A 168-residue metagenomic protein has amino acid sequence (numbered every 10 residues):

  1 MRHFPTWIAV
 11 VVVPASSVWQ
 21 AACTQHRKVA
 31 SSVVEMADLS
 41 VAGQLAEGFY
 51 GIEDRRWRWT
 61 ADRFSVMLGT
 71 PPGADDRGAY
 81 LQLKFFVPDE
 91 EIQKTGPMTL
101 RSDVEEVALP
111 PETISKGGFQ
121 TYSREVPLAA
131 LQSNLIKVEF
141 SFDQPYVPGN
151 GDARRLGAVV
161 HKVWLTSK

Functional and structural regions predicted by a protein language model:
M1-I8: Bacterial N-terminal signal peptides that target proteins for export
A9-S17: Bacterial N-terminal signal peptides
C23-G78, E90-I92, Y146-K168: Glycan-recognition and processing domains
W59, A74-D76, Q93, S115-G117 (+1 more regions): Surface-exposed coil/turn segments at beta-strand junctions on protein surfaces, enriched
R77-F85, Q120-Y122, L131-G149: Short, well-structured beta-strand segments within conserved domains
K94-E105: Short, surface-exposed beta-strand/strand-loop-strand elements in extracellular ectodomains
V107-A130: Extracellular carbohydrate recognition and processing domains and analogous Trp-centered ligand-binding platforms
